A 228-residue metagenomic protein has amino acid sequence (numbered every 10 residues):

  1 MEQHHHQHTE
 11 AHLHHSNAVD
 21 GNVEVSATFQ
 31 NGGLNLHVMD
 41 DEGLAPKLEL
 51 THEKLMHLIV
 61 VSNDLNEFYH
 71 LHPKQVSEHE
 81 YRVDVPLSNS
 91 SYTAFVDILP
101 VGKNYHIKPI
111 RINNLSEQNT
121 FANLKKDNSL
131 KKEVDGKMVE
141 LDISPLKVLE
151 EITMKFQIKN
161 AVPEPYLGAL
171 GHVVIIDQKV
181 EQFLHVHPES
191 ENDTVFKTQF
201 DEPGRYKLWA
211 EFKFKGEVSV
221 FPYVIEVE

Functional and structural regions predicted by a protein language model:
M1-E228: Intrinsically disordered, low-complexity terminal tails/loops enriched in metal-binding residues
